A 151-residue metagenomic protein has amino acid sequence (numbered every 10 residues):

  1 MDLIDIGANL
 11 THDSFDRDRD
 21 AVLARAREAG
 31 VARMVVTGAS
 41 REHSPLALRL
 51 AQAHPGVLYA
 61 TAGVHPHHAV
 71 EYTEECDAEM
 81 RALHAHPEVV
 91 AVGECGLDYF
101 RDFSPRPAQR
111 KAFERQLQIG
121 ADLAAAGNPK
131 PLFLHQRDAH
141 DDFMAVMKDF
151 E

Functional and structural regions predicted by a protein language model:
M1-E151: Mid-domain alpha/beta scaffold segments of enzyme catalytic cores
